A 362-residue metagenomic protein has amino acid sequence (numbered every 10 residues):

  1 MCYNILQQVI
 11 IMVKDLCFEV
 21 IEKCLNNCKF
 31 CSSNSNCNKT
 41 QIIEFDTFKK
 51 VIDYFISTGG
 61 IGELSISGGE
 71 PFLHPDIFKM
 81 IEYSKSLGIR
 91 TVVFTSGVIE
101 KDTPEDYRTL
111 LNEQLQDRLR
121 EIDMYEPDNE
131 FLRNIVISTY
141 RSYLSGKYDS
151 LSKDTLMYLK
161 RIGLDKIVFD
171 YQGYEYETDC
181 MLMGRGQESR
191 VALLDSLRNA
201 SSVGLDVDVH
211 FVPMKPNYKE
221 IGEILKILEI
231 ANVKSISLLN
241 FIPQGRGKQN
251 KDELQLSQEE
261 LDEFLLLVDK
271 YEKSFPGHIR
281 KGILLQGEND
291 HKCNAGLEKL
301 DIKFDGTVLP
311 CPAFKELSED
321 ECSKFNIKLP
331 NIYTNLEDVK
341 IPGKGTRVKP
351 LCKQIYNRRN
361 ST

Functional and structural regions predicted by a protein language model:
C2-R161, D165: Conserved alpha-helical substructure of the radical SAM core
I5-I11, N34, T307-V308, P312-T362: Flexible mid-to-C-terminal extensions adjoining Fe-S/redox cofactors in radical SAM and related proteins
Q7, I11, R90, N112-G146 (+4 more regions): Radical SAM enzyme [4Fe-4S]-AdoMet core and its adjacent flexible, acidic and glycine-rich loops/tails across
M12-E19, P276-K281, T334-I341: Short, intrinsically disordered, charge-biased short linear motifs at domain edges
C17, I21-C24, Q286, F304 (+1 more regions): Residue-level signal for mature regions of secreted extracellular proteins and peptides
C24, C28-C31, C293, C311 (+1 more regions): Short cysteine clusters
L73, E100-K101, M214-Y218, K328: Alpha-helix N-cap/loop-to-helix initiation residues
